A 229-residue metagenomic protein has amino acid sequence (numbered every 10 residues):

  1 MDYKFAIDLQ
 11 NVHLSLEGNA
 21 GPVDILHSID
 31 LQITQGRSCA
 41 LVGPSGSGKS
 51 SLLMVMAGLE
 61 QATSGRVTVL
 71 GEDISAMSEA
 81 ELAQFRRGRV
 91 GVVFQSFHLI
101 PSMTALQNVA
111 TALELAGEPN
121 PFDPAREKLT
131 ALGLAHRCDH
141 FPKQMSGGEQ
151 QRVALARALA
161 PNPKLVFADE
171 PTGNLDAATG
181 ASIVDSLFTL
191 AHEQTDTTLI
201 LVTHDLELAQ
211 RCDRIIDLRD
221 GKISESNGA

Functional and structural regions predicted by a protein language model:
M1-K4, A229: Short, low-complexity, intrinsically disordered N-terminal peptides in bacterial proteins
F5-I7, V12-R211, I215-L218: ABC family nucleotide-binding domain
G48, G228-A229: Generic detector of intrinsically disordered, low-complexity segments in short proteins and peptide precursors
I215-G228: H-loop (His-switch) and adjacent beta-strand-loop-beta switch element of ABC-type ATPase nucleotide-binding domains
